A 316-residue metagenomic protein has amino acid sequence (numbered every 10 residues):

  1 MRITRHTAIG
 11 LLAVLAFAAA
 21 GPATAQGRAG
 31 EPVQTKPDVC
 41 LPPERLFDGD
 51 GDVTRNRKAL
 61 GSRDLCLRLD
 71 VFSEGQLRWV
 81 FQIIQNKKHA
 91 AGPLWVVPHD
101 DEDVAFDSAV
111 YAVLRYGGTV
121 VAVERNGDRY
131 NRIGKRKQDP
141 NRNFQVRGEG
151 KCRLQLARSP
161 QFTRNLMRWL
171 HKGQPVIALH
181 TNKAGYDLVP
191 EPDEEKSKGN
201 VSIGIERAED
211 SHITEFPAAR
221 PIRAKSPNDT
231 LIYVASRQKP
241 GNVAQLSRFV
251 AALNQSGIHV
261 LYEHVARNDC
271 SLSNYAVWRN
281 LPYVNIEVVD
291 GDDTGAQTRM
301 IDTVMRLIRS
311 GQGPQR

Functional and structural regions predicted by a protein language model:
M1-I9: Bacterial N-terminal signal peptides that target proteins for export
I9-A19: Bacterial N-terminal signal peptides
G21-A25: Sec/Tat signal peptide C-region and signal peptidase I cleavage site
Q26-R316: Structured catalytic-domain cores with a bias toward divalent-metal coordination
